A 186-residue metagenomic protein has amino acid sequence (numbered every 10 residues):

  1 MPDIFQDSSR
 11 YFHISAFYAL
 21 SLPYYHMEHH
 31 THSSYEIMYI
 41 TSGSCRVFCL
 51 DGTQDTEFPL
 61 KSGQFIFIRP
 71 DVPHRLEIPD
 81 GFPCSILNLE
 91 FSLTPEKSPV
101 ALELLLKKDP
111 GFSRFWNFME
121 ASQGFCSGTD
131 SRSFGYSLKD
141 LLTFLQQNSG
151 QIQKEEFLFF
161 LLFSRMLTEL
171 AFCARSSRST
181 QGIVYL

Functional and structural regions predicted by a protein language model:
M1-K61, F65, V72, D80 (+2 more regions): Generic protein-terminus/edge-of-domain signal
P2-Y18, P73-S149, F172: A hydrophobic/aromatic-rich effector-binding and dimerization subdomain of bacterial HTH-type transcriptional regulators
F48, E77, R178-T180: Short, hydrophobic secondary-structure boundary micro-motifs
C49-E57, T94-E96, N148-Q151: Intrinsically disordered, low-complexity coil segments
F65-F67, N88: Conserved hydrophobic/aromatic beta-strand scaffold that supports enzyme active sites
E120-S131, Q147-F163, L167-L186: Short, Lys/Arg-enriched, Trp-marked, Pro/Gly-tolerant hinge/linker segments that flank
